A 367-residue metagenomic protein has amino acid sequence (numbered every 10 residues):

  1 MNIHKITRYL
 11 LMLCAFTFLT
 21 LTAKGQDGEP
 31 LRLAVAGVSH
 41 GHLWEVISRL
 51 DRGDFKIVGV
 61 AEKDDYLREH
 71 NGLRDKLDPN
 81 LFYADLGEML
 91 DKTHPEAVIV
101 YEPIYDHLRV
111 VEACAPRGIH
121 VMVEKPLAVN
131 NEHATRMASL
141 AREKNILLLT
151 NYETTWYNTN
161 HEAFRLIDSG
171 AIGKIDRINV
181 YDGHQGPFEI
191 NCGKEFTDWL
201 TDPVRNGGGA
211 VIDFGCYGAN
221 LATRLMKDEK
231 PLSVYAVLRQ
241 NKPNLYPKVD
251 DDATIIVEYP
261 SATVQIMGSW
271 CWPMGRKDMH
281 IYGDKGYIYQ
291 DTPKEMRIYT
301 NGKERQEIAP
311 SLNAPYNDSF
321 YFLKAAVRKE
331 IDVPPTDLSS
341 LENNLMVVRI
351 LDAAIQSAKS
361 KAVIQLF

Functional and structural regions predicted by a protein language model:
M1-L11: Bacterial N-terminal signal peptides that target proteins for export
Y9-T20: Bacterial N-terminal signal peptides
L21-K76: N-terminal Rossmann-like dinucleotide-binding module
E29, T155-V237, N241-L245, K361: Predominantly a Rossmann-like dinucleotide-binding segment in NAD(P)-dependent oxidoreductases
L67, L77-L140: Beta-loop-alpha module in the N-terminal Rossmann-like domain of NAD(P)-dependent dehydrogenases, especially those
A97-I99, A325-F367: C-terminal helix-rich "cap/oligomerization" subdomain common to oxidoreductases
R136-T154, K174-D176: Rossmann-fold dehydrogenase core element
N220-E295, Y321-E330, A353: Contiguous beta-strand/loop segments that form the cofactor/metal-binding neighborhood of enzyme cores
